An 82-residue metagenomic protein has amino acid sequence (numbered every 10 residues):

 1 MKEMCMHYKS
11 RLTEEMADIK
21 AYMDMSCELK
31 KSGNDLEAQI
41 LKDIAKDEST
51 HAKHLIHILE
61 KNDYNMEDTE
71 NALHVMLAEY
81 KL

Functional and structural regions predicted by a protein language model:
M1-L82: Non-heme di-metal
